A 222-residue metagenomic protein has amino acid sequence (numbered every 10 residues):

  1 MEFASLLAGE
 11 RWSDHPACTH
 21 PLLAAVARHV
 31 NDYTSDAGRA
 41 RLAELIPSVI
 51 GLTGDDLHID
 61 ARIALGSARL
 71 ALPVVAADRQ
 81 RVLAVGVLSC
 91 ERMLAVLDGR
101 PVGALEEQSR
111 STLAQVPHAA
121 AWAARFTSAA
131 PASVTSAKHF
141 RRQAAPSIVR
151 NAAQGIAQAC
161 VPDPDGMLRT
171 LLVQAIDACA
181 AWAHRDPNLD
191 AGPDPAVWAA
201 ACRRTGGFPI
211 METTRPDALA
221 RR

Functional and structural regions predicted by a protein language model:
W12-R204: Structured binding/interaction patches within domain cores
M211-A220: Eukaryotic low-complexity, non-globular regulatory regions
